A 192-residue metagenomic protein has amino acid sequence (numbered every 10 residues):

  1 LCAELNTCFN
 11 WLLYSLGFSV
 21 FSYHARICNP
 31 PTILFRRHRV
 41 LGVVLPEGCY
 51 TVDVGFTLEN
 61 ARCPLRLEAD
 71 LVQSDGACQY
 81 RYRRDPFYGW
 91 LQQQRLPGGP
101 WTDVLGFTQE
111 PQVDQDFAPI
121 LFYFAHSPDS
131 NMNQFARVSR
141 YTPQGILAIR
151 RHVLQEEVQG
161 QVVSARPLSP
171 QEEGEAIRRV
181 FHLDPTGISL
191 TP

Functional and structural regions predicted by a protein language model:
T7-R81: Hydrophobic/aromatic-rich core segments of domains that either
S15-L16, F87-P192: N-terminal accessory/pre-domain segments preceding catalytic cores
R81-Y82, L147: Short, exposed beta-strand/loop patches in secreted or surface proteins that constitute
